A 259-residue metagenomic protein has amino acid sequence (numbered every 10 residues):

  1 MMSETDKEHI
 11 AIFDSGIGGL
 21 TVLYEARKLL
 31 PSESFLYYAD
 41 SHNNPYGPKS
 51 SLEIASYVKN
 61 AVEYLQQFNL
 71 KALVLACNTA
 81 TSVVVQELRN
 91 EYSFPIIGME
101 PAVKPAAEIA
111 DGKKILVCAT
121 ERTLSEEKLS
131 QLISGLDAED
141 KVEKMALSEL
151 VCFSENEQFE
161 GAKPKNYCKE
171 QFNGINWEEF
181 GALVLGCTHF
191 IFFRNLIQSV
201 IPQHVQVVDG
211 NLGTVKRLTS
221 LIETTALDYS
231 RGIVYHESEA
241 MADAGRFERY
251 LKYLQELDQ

Functional and structural regions predicted by a protein language model:
M1-Q259: Non-catalytic structural scaffold of enzyme domains
